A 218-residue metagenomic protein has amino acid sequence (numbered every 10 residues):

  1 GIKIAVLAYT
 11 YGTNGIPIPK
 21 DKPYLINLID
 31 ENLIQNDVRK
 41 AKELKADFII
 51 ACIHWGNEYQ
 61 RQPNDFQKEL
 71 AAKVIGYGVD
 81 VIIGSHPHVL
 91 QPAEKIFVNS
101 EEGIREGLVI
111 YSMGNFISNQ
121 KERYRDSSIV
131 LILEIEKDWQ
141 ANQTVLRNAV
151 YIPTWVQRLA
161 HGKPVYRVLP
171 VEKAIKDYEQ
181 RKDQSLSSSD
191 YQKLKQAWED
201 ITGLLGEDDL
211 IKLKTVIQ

Functional and structural regions predicted by a protein language model:
G1-Q218: Acidic, metal/ion-coordinating pockets
